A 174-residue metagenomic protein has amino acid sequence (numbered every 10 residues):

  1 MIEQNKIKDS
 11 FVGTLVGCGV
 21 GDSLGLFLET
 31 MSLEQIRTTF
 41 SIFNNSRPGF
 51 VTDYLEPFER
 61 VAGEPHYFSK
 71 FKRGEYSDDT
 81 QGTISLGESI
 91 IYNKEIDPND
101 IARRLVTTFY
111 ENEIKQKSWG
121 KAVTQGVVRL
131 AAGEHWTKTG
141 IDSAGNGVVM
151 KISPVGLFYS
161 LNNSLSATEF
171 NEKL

Functional and structural regions predicted by a protein language model:
M1-L174: Structured, active/binding-site neighborhoods that engage oxygen-rich ligands
